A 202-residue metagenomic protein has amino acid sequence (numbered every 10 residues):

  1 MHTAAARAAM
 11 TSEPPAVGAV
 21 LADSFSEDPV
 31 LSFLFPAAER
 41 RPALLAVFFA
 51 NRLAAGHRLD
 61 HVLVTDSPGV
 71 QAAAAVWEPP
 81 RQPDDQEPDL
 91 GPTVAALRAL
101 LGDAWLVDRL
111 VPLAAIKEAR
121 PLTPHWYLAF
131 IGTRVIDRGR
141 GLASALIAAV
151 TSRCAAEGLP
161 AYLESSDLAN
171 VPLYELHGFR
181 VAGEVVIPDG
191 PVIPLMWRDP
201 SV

Functional and structural regions predicted by a protein language model:
M1-P15, A19, D23: Conserved N-terminal entry element of GNAT/NAT acetyltransferase domains
A46-V64, P121-Y127: A short helix-loop-beta-strand connector motif used in the catalytic cores of GNAT acetyltransferases and, in some
R58-A75, G132: Conserved beta-hairpin
A74-G132, R138, I187-V192: Conserved acyl-donor/pantetheine-binding loop and adjacent beta-alpha core of acyl/acetyltransferases and related
P124-W126, R153-S166: Conserved GNAT acetyl-CoA-binding A-motif
A129-R138, Y162-V171, P188-D189, D199: Conserved beta-strand-loop-alpha-helix junction that forms the acyl-donor binding cleft
T133, G139-S152, L176: Conserved acetyl-CoA-binding loop-helix of GNAT-fold acetyltransferases
S144, A156, D167-E184, P188-P191: Conserved active-site alpha-helix within GNAT-family acetyltransferase domains
